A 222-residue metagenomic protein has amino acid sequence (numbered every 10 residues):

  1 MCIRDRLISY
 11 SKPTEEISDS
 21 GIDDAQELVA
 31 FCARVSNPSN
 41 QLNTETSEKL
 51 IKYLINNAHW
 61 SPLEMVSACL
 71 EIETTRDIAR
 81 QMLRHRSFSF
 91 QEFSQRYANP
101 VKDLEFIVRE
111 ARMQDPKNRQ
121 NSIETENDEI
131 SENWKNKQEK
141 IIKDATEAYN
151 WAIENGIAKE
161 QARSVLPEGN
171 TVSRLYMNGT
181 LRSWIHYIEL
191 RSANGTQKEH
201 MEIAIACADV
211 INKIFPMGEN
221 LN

Functional and structural regions predicted by a protein language model:
R4-N222: Family-specific signature for flavin-dependent thymidylate synthase
